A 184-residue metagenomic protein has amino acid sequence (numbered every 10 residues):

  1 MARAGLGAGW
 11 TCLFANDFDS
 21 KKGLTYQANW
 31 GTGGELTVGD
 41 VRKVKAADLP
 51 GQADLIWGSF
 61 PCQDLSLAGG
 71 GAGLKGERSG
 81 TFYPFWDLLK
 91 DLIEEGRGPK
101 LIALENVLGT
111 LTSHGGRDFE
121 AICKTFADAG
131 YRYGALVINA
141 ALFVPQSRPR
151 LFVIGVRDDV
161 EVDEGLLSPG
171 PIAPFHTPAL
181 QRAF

Functional and structural regions predicted by a protein language model:
M1-K43: SAM cofactor-binding core of SAM-dependent methyltransferases, primarily the Rossmann-like beta-alpha-beta module
L13, E35, A53-D54, K100: Conserved acidic residues
F18-S20, P61, V107: Flexible loop residues that form catalytic and substrate-binding hotspots at small-molecule/glycan-binding clefts
G39, W57-G58, L104: Redox-cofactor binding/interface segments in oxidoreductases and associated redox assembly factors
V44-A53, Q63-F184: Class I S-adenosyl-L-methionine
